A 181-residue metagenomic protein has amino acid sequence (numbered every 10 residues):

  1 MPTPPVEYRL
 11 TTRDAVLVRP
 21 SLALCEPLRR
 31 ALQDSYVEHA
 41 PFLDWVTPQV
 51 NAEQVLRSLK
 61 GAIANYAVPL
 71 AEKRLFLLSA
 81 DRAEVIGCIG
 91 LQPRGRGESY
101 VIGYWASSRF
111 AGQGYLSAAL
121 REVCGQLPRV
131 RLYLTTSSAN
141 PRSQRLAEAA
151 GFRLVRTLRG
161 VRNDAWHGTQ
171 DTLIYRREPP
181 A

Functional and structural regions predicted by a protein language model:
M1-P27, A31-E38, R74-A181: Acyl-donor (CoA/ACP) binding surface of acyl/acetyltransferases
A40-G61, K73: Conserved GNAT-fold acetyl-CoA-binding loop/helix
L56-K60, A67, G151, I174-R176: Short alpha-helix boundary/capping motifs
A62-N65, R162-N163: Short, P/G- and charge-enriched loop/turn segments at secondary-structure junctions
N65-A71: Short loop/turn motifs at secondary-structure junctions and domain boundaries
